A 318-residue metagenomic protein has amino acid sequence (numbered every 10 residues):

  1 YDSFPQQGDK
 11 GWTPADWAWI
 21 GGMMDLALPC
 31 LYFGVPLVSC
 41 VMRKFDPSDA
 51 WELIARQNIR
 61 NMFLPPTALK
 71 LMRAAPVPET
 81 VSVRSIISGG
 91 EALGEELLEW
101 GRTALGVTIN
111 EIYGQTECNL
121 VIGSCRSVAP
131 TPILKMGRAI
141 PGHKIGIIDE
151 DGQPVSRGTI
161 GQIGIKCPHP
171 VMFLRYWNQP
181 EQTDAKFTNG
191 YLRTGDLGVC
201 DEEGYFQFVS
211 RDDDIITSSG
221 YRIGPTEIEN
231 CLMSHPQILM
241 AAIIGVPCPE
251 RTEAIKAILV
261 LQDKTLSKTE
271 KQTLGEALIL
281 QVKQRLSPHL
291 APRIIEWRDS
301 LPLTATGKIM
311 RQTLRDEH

Functional and structural regions predicted by a protein language model:
Y1-N61, A75: Conserved AMP-binding/adenylation subdomain of ANL enzymes
A27, Y32, I59-L64, M72-T131 (+1 more regions): Gly/Ser/Thr-rich phosphate-binding loop
G90, G114, G137, D196 (+1 more regions): Active-site glycine-centered loops adjacent to acidic/histidine catalytic or metal-binding residues that shape
P132, G146-K166, E202-E203, L266-G275 (+1 more regions): Conserved beta-loop-beta connector loops within the AMP-binding
L134-I140, P154, K186-G190: Short Gly/Pro-enriched turn/cap motifs at secondary-structure boundaries
S156-G158, G164-T226, M233-S234, R251: Conserved ATP-binding/catalytic segment of the ANL
I216, A242-C248, K256-V260, L278-H318: Conserved C-terminal "lid"/linker of ANL adenylate-forming enzymes
L232-A241: Short acidic amphipathic segments
